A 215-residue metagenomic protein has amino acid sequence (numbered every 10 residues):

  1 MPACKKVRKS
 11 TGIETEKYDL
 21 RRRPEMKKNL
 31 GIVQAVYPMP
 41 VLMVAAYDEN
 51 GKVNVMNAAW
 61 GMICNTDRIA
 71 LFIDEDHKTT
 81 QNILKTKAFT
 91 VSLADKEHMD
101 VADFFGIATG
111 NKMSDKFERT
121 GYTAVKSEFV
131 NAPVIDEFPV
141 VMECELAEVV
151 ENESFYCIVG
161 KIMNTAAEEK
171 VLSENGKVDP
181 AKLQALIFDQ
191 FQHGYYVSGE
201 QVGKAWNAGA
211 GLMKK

Functional and structural regions predicted by a protein language model:
E14-K215: Basic, polyanion-binding surface patches
